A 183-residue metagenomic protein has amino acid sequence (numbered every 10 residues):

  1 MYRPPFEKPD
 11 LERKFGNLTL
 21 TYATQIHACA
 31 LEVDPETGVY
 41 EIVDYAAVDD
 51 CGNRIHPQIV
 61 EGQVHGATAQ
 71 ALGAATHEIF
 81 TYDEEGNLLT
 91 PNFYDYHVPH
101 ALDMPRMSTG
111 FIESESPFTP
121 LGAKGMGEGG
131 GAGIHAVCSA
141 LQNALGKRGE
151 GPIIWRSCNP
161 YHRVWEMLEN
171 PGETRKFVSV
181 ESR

Functional and structural regions predicted by a protein language model:
M1-R183: Cofactor-binding beta-sheet edge motifs in enzyme active sites
